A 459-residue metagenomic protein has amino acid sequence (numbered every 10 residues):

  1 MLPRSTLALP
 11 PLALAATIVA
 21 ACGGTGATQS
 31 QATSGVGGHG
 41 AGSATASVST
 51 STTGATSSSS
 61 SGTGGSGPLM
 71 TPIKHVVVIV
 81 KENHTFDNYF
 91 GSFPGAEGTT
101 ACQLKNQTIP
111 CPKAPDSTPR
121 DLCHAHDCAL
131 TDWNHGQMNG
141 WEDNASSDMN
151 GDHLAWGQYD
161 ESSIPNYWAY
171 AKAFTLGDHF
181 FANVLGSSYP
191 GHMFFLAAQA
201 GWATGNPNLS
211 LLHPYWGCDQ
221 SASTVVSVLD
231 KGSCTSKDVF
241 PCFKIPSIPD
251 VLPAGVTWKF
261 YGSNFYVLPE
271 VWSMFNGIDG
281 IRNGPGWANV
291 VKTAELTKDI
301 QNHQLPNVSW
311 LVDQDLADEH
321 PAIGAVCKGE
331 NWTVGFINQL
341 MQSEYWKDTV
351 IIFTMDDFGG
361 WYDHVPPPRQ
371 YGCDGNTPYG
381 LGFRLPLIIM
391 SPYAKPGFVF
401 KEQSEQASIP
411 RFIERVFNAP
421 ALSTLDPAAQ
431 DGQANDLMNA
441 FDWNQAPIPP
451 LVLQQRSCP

Functional and structural regions predicted by a protein language model:
M1, T6, A15-L69: Ser/Thr-rich, Pro/Gly/Ala-heavy low-complexity intrinsically disordered linkers and tails of secreted extracellular
H39, G64-P459: N-terminal pro-sequences and low-complexity stem/linker regions of secreted or lumenal proteins
